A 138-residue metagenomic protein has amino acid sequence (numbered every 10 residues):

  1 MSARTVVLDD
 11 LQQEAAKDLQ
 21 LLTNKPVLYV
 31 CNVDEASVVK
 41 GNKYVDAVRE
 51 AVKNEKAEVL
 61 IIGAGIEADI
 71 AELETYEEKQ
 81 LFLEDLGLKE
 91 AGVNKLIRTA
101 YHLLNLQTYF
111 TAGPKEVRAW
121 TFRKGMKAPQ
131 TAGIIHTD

Functional and structural regions predicted by a protein language model:
M1-D138: C-terminal-of-GTPase-core extension/linker across diverse P-loop GTPases
